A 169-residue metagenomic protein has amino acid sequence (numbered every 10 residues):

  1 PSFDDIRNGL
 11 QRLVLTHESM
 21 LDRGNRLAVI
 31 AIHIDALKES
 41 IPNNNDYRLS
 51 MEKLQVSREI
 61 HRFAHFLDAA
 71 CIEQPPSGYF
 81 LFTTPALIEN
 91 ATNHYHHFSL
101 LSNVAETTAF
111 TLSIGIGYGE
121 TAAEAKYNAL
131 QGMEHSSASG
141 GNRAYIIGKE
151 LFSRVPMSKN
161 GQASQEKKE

Functional and structural regions predicted by a protein language model:
S2-E18, T92, F98-L101, Y118-G141: Catalytic-core segments of nucleotide cyclases and related cyclic-nucleotide turnover enzymes
D22-H33: Active-site-proximal structural segments of metal-dependent nucleotidyl cyclase/transferase enzymes
R26, L37-H61, S164-Q165: Conserved long alpha-helical elements within nucleotide-processing catalytic cores of c-di-GMP signaling and class III
L37, T83-A91, F110-N128: Catalytic strand-loop-helix junctions within cyclic-nucleotide turnover domains
S57-A86: Conserved helix-loop-beta segment at the catalytic/binding core of cyclic-nucleotide signaling proteins
F66, L81-T111: GGDEF/GGEEF active-site signature
L101-S113, Y127-V155: Catalytic/regulatory signature loops of cyclic-dinucleotide turnover enzymes and related class III nucleotidyl cyclases
A123, I147-E169: C-di-GMP signaling machinery
